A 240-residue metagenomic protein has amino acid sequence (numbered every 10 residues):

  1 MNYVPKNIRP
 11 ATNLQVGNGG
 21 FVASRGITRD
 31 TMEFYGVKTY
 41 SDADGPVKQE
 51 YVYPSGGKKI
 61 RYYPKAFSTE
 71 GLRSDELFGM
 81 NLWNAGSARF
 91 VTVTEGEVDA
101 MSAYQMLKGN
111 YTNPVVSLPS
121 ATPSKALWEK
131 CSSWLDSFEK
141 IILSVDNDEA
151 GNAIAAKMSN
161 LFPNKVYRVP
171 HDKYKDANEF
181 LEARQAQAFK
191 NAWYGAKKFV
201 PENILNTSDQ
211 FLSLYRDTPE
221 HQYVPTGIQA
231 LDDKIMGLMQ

Functional and structural regions predicted by a protein language model:
M1-G56, R73, F78, L82-S87 (+1 more regions): TOPRIM metal-binding catalytic domain and adjacent DNA-binding surface shared by DnaG-type primases
D42-S137: Phosphate-handling DNA/RNA-contact segment within nucleic-acid enzymes
V91-V93, F138-A150, P170: Acidic beta-strand-to-loop metal/phosphate-binding motif
A121-K125, V145-A156: Acidic, metal-coordinating catalytic cores used for nucleic-acid/nucleotide bond scission and strand-transfer chemistry
K130-C131, A153-P163: Short, aromatic/basic amphipathic alpha-helical patches
C131, L143-D146, I154, H171 (+2 more regions): Long, basic/Gly/Ser/Thr-rich N-terminal segments that mediate initial subcellular attachment or targeting
Y167-L205: Interdomain "pre-motor" coupling segment immediately N-terminal to P-loop NTPase/helicase cores
E202-Q240: The Walker A/P-loop phosphate-binding site
